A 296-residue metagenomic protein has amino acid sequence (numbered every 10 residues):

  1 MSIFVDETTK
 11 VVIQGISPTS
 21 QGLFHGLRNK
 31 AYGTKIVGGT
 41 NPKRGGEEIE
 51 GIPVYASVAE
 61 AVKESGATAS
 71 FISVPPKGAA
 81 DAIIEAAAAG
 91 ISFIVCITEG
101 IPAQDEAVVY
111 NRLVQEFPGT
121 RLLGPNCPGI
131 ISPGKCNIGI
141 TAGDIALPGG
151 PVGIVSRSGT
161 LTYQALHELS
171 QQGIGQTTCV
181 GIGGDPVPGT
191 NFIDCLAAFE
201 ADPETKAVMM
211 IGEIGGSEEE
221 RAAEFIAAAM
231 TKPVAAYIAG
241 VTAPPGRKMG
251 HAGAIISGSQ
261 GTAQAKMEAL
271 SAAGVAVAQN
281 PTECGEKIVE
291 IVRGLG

Functional and structural regions predicted by a protein language model:
M1-G296: Catalytic-core regions of core metabolic enzymes, especially those transforming organic acids/acyl-group intermediates
